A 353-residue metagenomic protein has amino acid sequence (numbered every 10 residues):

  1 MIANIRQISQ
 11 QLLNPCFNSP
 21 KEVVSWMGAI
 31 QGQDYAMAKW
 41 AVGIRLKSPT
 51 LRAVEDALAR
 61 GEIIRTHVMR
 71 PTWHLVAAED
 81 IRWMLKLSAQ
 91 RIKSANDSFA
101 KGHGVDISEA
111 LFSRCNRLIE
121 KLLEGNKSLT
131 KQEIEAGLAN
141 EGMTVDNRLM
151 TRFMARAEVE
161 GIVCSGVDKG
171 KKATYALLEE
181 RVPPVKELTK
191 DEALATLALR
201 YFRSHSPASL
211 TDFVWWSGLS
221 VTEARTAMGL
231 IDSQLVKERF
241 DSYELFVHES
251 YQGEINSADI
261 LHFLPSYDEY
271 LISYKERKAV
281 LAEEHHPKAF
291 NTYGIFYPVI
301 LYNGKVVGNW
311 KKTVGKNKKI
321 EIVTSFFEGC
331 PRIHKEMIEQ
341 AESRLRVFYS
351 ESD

Functional and structural regions predicted by a protein language model:
M1-Q132, A136-T144, E283, E321: Phosphate-backbone binding and catalysis cores of DNA-processing enzymes
A59-V68, T72, E158-D168, D232-R239 (+1 more regions): A short, conserved structural fragment
M84-A100, E179-R200, S204, I260-S266 (+1 more regions): Short, amphipathic alpha-helical interaction segments positioned at domain boundaries
A110-K127, K190-S206, M228: Positively charged, polyanion-binding regions of nucleic-acid-associated proteins
N147-R225: Loop-centered beta-sheet repeat module
S206-I255: Anionic-ligand-binding alpha/beta catalytic cores of soluble enzymes and soluble regulatory domains that recognize
Q234-E284: Non-catalytic regulatory appendages
E283, A289-D353: Glycine-rich, small/acidic residue-mixed loop/short-helix segments
